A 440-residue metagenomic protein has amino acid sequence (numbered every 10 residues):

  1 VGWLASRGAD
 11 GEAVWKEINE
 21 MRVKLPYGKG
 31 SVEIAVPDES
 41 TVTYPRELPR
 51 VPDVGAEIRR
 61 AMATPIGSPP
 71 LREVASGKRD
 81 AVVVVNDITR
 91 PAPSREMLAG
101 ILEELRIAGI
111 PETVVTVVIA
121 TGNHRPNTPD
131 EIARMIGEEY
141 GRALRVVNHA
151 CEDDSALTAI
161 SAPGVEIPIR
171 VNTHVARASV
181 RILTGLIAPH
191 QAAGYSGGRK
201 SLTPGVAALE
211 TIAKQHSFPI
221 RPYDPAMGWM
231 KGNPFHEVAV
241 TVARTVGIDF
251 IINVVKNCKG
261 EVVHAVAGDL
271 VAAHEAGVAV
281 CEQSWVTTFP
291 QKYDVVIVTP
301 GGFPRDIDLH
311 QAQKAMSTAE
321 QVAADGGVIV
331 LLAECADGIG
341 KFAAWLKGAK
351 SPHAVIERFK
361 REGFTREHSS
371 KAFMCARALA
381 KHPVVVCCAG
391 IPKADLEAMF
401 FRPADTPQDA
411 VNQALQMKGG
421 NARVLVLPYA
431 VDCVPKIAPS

Functional and structural regions predicted by a protein language model:
V14-A61: N-terminal amphipathic/basic leader segments beginning at the initiator methionine
M21, R106, A312-Q313, S317-S440: C-terminal non-catalytic interaction/assembly regions of soluble proteins
I66-V82, I107-E112, T287-V295, V322-A324 (+1 more regions): Glycine-rich phosphate/diphosphate-binding loops that line cofactor/substrate pockets in enzymes
D80-P91, T116-G122, I297-T299: Short glycine-rich or small-residue beta-strand-to-loop segments that form or flank ligand, phosphate, metal/Fe-S
N127-Y195: An acidic, phosphate/nucleotide-engaging active-site surface
G164-M230, H236-A239: Divalent-metal (Mg2+/Mn2+/Ca2+)-assisted nucleotide/phosphate chemistry catalytic cores
Q215-N257, P352-I391: Polyanion-binding loop/helix "lid" in catalytic or ligand-binding cores
M227-F303: Membrane-embedded hairpin module used as a gating/binding unit in multi-pass transport and secretion proteins
